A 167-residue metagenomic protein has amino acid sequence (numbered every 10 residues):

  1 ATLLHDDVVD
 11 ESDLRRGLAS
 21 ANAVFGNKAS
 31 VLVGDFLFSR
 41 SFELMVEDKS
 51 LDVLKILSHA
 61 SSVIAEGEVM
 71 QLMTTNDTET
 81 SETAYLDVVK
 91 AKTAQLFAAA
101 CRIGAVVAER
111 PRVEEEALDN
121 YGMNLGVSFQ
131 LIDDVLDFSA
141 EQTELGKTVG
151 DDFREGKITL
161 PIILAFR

Functional and structural regions predicted by a protein language model:
A1-R167: Mg2+-dependent prenyl diphosphate-binding active-site environment of isoprenoid biosynthetic enzymes
